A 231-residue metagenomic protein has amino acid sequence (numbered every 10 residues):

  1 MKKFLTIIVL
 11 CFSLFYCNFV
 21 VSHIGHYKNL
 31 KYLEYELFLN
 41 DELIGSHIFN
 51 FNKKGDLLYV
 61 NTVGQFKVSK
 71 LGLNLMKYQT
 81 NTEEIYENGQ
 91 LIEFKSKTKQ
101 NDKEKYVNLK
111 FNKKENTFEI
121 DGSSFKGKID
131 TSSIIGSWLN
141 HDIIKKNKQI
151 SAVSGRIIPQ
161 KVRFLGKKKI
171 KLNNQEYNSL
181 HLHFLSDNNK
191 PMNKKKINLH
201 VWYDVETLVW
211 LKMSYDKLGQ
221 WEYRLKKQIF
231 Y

Functional and structural regions predicted by a protein language model:
M1-F4: Positively charged n-region of N-terminal signal peptides that target proteins for export
T6-I7, N88: Short amphipathic alpha-helical "recognition" segments used for binding
I7-Y16: Bacterial N-terminal signal peptides
I8, S22-I24, G136: A ubiquitous, low-specificity "background" feature that marks scattered single residues across proteins without
F15, V20, S137-W138: Intrinsic disorder/low-complexity signature
V21-K113, H141-Y231: Acidic, serine/threonine-rich low-complexity disordered tracts
F118-S133: Acidic/charged, solvent-exposed loop-and-adjacent secondary-structure segments enriched in E/D, K/R, S/T, and G/P
D130-I144: Beta-strand/loop-rich accessory regions of lumenal/periplasmic or secreted enzymes, predominantly carbohydrate-active
